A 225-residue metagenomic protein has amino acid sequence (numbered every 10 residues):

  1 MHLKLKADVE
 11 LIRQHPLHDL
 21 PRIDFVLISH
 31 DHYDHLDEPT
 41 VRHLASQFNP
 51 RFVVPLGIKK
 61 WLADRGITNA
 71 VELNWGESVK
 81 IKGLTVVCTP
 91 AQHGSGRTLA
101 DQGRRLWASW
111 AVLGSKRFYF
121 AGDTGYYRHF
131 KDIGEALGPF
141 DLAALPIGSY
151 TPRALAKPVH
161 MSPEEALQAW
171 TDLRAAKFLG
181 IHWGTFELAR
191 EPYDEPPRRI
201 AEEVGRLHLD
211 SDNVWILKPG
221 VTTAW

Functional and structural regions predicted by a protein language model:
M1, D31, A91-Q92, G122-T124 (+2 more regions): Active-site metal-binding loops of divalent metal-dependent hydrolases
M1-D31, E38-H43, G57, G96-A100 (+1 more regions): Pre-active-site segment of Zn-dependent metallo-hydrolases
M1-Q14, G103-G122: Conserved beta-strand hairpin/beta-sheet module of binuclear metal-dependent hydrolase folds, prominently
H18-P21, R65-T68, L84, R105 (+2 more regions): Structured loop/turn residues at beta-strand edges in well-structured enzyme cores
F25, R51-V53, G57-K60, Y127-K218: Cap/insert and terminal regions of metallo-dependent hydrolase folds
Q47-R51, R117-F118: Short active-site oxyanion
V54-K116, R199-W225: Metallo-beta-lactamase
V87-C88, Y119-G122, A143-P146, I181: Short, conserved beta-strand edge motifs with alternating hydrophobic and charged residues
